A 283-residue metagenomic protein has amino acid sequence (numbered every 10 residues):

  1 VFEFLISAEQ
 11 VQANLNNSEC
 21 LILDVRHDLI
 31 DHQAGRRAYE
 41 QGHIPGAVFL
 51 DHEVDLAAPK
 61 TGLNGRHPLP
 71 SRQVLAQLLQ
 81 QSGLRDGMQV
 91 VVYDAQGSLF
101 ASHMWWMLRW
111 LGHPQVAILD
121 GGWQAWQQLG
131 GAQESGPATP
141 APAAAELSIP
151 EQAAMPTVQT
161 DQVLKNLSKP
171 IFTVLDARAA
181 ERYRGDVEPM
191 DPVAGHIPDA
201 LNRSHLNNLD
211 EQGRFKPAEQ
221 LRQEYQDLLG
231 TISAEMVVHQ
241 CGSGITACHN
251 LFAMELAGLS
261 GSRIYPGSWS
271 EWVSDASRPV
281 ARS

Functional and structural regions predicted by a protein language model:
V1-S283: Cytosolic catalytic domains that perform sulfur/thiol-centered chemistry
